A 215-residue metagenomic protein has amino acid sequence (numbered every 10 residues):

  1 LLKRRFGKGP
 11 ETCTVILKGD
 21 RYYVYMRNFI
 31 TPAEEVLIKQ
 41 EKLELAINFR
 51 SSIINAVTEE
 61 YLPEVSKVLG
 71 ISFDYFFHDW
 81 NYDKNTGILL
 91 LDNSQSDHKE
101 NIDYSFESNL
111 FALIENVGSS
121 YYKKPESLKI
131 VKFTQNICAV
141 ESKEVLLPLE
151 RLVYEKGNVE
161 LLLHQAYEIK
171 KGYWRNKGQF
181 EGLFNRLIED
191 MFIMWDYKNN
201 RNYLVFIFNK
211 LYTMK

Functional and structural regions predicted by a protein language model:
L1-T31, E35-I38: N-terminal ordered "arm"
G9-E11, L45-A46, S66-F77, L187-M191: A cross-kingdom feature marking solvent-exposed beta-strand/loop segments within repeated, beta-rich binding/scaffold
V15-G19, I53-I54, W80-N85, K129-Q135 (+1 more regions): Short, low-complexity cationic-aromatic patches
T31-N48, D97-I114, G157-K171: Inter-domain helical "communication" segments and dimerization helices that couple sensory or membrane-embedded modules
S52-S96: Hydrophobic, ordered structural segments
I54, T58-E60, E141-L187: Short, hydrophobic/π-rich interface segment
D79-N136: Surface-exposed beta-loop interaction hotspot
Q179-K215: Extended, charged low-complexity segments that frequently continue into or abut oligomerization scaffolds
